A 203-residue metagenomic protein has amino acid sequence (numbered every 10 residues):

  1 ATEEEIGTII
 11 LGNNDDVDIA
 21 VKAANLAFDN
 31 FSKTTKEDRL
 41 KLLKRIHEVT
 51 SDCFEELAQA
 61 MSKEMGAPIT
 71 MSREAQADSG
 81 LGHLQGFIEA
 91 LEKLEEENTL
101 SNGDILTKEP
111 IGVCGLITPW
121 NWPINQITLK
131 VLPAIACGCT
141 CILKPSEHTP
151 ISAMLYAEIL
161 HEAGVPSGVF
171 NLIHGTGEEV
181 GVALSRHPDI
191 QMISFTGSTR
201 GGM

Functional and structural regions predicted by a protein language model:
A1-G103: N-terminal Rossmann-like NAD(P)+-binding subdomain of aldehyde/semialdehyde dehydrogenases
E96-M203: Rossmann-like NAD(P) dinucleotide-binding subdomain of oxidoreductase/dehydrogenase enzymes
